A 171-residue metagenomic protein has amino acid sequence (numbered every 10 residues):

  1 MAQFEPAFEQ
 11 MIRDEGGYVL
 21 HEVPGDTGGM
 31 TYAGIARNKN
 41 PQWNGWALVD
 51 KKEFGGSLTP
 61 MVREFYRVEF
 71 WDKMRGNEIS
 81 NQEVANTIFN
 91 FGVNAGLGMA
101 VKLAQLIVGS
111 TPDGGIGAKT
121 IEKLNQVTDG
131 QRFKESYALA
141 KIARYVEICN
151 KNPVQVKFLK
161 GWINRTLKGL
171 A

Functional and structural regions predicted by a protein language model:
M1-A171: Cell-wall polysaccharide-cleaving catalytic domain and substrate-binding groove, primarily in peptidoglycan/chitin
